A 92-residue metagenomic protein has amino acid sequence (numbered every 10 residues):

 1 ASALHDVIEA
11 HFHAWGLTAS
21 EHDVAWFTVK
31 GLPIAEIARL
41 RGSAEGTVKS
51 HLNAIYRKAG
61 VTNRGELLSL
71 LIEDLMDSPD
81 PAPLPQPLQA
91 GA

Functional and structural regions predicted by a protein language model:
A1-A10: Regulatory cytosolic signal-relay segments
I8, S20-V24: The N-cap/first-turn positions of alpha helices within or immediately adjacent to helix-turn-helix DNA-binding domains
E9-L17: Short amphipathic alpha-helical boundary/capping segments
A19-S20, A35: Extracytoplasmic/periplasmic/luminal assembly and interaction segments in envelope/secretory/respiratory proteins
A25-K30: Short alpha-helical segment immediately N-terminal to, or the first helix within, an HTH/HTH-like DNA-binding domain
G31-E66: Recognition helix of helix-turn-helix DNA-binding domains
R57-A92: Basic, Lys/Arg-enriched C-terminal extension of HTH/homeodomain DNA-binding domains
